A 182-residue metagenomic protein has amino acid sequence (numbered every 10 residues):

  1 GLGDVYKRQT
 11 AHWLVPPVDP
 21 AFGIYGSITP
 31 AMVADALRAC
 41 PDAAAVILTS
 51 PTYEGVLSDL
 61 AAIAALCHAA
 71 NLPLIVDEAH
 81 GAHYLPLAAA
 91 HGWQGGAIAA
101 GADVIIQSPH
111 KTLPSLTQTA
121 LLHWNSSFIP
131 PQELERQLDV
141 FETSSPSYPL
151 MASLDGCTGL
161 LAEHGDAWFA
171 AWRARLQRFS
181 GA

Functional and structural regions predicted by a protein language model:
G1, H12: Long, structured ligand/cofactor-binding scaffold of large enzymes
L2-Y6: Short, small-residue-biased leader/transition segments that mark boundaries at the very start of proteins
Q9, A69-L72, A102: A short helix->loop->beta-strand "cap" motif at the edges of active sites that frequently abuts
W13-G26, A182: Acidic/glycine-enriched edge-of-secondary-structure segments
W13-L14, I47-L48, L74-E78, I105-S108 (+1 more regions): General beta-strand structural signal in soluble alpha/beta enzymes
F22-H83, A89-A90: Active-site phosphate-binding strand-loop segment of PLP-dependent enzymes
G96-R136, E142-S153: Active-site PLP attachment segment
L134-A182: Structural motif of enzymes handling amino- and sulfur-group chemistry
